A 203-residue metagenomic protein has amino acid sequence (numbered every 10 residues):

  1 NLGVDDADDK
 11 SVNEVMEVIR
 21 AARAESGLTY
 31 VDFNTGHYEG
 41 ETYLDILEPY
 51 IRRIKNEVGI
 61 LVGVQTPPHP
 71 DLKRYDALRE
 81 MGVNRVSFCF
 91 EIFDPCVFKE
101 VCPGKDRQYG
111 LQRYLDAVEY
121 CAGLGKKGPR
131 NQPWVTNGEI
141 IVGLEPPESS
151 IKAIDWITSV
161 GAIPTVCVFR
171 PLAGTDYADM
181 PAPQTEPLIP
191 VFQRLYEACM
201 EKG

Functional and structural regions predicted by a protein language model:
L2-E17, A22-P49, K55-A117, N137 (+1 more regions): Core AdoMet radical
G40, Q65, H69, V118-E148 (+1 more regions): Conserved strand-turn element in the central/C-terminal portion of the radical SAM core barrel that lines
I54-V58, A122-G125: Short, well-ordered alpha-helical segments in soluble proteins
P70-E80, V142-S159: Catalytic cores of alpha/beta
Y75, K99-V101, S149-I151, D176-A178: Short, well-ordered secondary-structure micro-motifs
G104-Q112, I141-E148, A182-E186: A short glycine-/small-residue-rich loop at the edge of a beta-strand within enzyme catalytic domains
K126-N131, I151-G203: Auxiliary Fe-S-binding modules of radical SAM enzymes
